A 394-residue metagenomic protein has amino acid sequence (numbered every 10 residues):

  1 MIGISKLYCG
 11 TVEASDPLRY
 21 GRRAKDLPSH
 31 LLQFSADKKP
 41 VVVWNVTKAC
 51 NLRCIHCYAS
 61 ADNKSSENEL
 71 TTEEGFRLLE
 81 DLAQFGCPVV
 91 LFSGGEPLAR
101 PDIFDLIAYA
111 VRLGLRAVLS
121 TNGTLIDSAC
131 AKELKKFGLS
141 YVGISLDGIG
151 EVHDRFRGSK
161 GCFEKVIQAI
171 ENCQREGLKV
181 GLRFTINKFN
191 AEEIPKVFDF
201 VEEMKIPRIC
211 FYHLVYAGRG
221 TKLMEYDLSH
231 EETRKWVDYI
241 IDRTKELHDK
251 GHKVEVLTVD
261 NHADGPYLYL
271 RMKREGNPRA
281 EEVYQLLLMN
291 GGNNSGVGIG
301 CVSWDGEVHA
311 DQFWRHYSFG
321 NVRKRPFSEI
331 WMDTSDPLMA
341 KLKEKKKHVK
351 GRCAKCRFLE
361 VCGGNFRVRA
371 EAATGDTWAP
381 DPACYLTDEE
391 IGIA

Functional and structural regions predicted by a protein language model:
M1-S65, E80-A83, F327: N-terminal pre-core extensions flanking Radical SAM catalytic domains
V46-R53, E96, C353-K355, L359-E360: Cysteine-centered iron-sulfur cluster-binding motifs in ferredoxin-type domains/subunits of redox enzymes
T72-S93, A99-K235: Radical SAM/AdoMet-radical enzyme domain recognition
E231-E282, E307-R357, C362-G363: C-terminal accessory region of radical SAM enzymes
E281-G291: Short, basic/aromatic recognition patches
N293-V297: Short, small/polar residue-rich loop motifs at catalytic or cofactor-binding pockets
V302-S303: Short, acidic, Ser/Thr-enriched surface-loop or helix-capping motifs
K347-I393: Cysteine-cluster motifs in flexible loop/terminal segments that predominantly coordinate metals
